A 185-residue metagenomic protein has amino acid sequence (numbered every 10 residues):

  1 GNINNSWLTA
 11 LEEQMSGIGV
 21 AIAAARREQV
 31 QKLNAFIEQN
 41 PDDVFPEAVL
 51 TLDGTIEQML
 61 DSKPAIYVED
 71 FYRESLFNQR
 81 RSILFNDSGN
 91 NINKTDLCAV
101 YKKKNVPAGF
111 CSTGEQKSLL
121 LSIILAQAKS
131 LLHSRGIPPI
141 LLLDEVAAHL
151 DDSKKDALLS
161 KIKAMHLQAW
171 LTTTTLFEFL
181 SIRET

Functional and structural regions predicted by a protein language model:
I3-I140, H149, S153, A157-Q168 (+1 more regions): Conserved NTPase motor "head" modules and their coupling/switch loops across ABC/AAA+ ATPases, GTPases, and GHKL ATPases
D144-V146: Walker B catalytic acidic pair
T172-T174: H-loop/switch region of ABC-family ATPase nucleotide-binding domains
